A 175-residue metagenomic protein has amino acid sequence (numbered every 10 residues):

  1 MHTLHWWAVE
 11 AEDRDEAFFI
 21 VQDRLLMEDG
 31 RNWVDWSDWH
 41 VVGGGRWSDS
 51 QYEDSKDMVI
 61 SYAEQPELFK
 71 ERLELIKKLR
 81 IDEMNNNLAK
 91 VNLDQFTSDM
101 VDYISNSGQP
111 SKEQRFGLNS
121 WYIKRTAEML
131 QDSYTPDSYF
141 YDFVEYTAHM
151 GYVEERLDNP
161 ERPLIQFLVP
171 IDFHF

Functional and structural regions predicted by a protein language model:
M1, R125-F175: Acidic, proline/glycine-rich low-complexity IDRs
M1-W36, P163-F175: Short, extreme N-terminal segment that most often corresponds to the first beta-strand
A8-A11, A17, A63, A89 (+2 more regions): A sequence-composition feature that detects small, non-aromatic residues
F18-F19, F69, F96, F116 (+3 more regions): Phenylalanine-focused residue identity feature
M27-F140: Low-complexity, serine/threonine/proline-enriched polar segments
